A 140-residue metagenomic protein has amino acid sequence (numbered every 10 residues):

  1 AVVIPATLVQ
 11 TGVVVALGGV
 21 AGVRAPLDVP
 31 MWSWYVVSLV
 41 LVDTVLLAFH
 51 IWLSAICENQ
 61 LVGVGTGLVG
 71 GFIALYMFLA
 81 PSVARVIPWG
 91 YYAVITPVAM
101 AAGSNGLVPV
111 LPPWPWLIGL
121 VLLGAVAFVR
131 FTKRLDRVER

Functional and structural regions predicted by a protein language model:
A1-P5, A80-V83: Alpha-helical transmembrane segments of integral membrane proteins, especially early/N-terminal helices
V2-C57, G106-P113: Secretory targeting signals
Q60-L61: Residues that define the loop-to-transmembrane-helix transition and helix capping in multi-pass membrane transporters
V64, L68-R140: Terminal transmembrane helical anchor/hairpin motif
